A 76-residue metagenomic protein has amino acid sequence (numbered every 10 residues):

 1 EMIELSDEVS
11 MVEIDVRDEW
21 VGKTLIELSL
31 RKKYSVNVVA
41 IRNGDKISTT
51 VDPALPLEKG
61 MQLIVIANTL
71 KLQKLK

Functional and structural regions predicted by a protein language model:
E1-V21: Flexible, Lys/Arg-rich cytosolic regulatory linkers and terminal tails that connect or flank
W20-K76: Cytosolic Rossmann-like ligand/nucleotide-binding regulatory domains
